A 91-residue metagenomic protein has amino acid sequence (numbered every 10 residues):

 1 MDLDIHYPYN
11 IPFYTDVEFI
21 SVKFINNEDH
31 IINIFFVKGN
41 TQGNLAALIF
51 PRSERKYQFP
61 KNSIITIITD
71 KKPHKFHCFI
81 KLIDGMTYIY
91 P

Functional and structural regions predicted by a protein language model:
M1-F13, K75-P91: Extracellular beta-sheet/turn segments enriched in Thr/Pro/Gly and aliphatic residues
I11, I32, N44-A47, R55 (+1 more regions): Beta-strand-rich interaction surfaces with strong enrichment in secreted/lumenal proteins
F13-Y14, E18-I31, F36: Asparagine-centered strand-capping/turn motif at beta-strand->loop junctions
D29, V37-Q42, K72: Change "in extracellular beta-sheet-rich domains … of secreted and cell-surface proteins" to "in beta-sheet-rich domains
N40-I64: Intrinsically disordered, low-complexity Pro/Gly/Ser/Thr-rich segments with frequent PxxP/GP/PP motifs and embedded
A47, K56-Q58, I68-T69, C78-L82 (+1 more regions): Short, intrinsically disordered/low-complexity patches at protein termini and at juxtamembrane boundaries
S63-P73: Short, aromatic- and glycine-rich surface loops/edge beta-strands on solvent-exposed regions
